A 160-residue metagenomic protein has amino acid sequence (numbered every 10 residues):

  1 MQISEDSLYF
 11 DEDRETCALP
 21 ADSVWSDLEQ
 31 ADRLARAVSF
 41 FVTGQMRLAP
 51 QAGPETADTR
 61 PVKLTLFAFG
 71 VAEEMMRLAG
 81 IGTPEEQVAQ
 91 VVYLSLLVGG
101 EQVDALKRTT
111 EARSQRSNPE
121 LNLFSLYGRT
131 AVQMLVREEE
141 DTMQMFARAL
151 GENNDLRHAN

Functional and structural regions predicted by a protein language model:
M1-V103, E111: N-terminal low-complexity, intrinsically disordered segments
Q2-I3, A105-N160: Low-complexity intrinsically disordered segments
